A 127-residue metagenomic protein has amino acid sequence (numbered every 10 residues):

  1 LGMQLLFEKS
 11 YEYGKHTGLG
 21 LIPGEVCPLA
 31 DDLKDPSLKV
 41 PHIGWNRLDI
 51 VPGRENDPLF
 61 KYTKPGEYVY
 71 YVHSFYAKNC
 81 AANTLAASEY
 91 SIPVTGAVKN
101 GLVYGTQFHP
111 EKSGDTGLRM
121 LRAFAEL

Functional and structural regions predicted by a protein language model:
L1-I43, R122: Cysteine-nucleophile active-site neighborhood
G14, N79, D115-T116: Residues that form or flank phosphate/diphosphate-binding pockets in enzymes that use nucleotide phosphates
R47-F108: Active-site oxyanion/phosphate-handling segment shared across diverse enzymes
T106-L127: Acyltransferase
